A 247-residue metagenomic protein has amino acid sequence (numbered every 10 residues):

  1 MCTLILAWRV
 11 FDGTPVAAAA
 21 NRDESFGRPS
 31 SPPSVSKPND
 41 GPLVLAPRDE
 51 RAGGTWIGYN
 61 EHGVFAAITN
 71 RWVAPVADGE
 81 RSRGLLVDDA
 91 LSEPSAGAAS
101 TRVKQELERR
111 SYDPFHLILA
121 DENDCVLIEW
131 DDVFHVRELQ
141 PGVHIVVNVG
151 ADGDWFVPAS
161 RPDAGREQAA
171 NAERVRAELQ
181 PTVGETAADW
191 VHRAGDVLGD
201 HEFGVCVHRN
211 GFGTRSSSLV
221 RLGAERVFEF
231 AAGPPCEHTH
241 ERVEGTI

Functional and structural regions predicted by a protein language model:
M1-I247: N-terminal nucleophile
